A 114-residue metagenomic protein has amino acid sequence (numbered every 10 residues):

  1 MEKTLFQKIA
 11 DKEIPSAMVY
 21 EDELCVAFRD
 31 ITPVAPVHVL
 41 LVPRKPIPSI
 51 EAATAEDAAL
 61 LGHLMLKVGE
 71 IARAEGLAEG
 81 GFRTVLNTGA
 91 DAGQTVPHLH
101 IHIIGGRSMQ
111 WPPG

Functional and structural regions predicted by a protein language model:
M1-G114: HIT superfamily nucleotide-processing domains
